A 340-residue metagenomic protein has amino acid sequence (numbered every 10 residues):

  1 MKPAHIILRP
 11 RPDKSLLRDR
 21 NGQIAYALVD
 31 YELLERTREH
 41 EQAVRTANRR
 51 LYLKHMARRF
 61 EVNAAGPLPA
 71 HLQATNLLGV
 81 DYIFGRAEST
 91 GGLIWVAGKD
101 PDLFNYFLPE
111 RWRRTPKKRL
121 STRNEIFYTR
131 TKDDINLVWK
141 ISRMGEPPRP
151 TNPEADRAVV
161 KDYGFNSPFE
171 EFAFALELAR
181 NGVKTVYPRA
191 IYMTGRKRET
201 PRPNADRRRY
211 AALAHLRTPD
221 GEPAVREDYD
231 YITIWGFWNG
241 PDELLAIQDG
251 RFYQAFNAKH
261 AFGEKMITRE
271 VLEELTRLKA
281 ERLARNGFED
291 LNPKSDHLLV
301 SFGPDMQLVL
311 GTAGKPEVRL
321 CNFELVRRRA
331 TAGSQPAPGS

Functional and structural regions predicted by a protein language model:
M1-A4, P12, F169, F174-V183 (+2 more regions): Conserved kinase catalytic-core helix
M1-K2, L28-D30, V138-W139, K184-A190 (+2 more regions): A structural signal for short, well-ordered beta-strand segments and their strand-loop junctions that often border
H5, I126, N136, E317-V318: Beta-sheet entry/capping signal
I6-R11, M193-P201, H297-M306: Beta-rich nucleic-acid/ligand-interaction surfaces
R9-Y82, N257-T276, L283-L291, F302-S340: C-lobe/activation-segment region of protein kinase-like
N21, L77, A87-T90, V96-G98 (+3 more regions): A generic structural signal for short, non-catalytic loop/turn and secondary-structure boundary residues
H55-P116: Juxta-kinase regulatory segment immediately upstream of eukaryotic protein kinase catalytic domains
P101-A255, R285: Conserved ATP-binding subdomain of kinase catalytic cores across diverse folds
